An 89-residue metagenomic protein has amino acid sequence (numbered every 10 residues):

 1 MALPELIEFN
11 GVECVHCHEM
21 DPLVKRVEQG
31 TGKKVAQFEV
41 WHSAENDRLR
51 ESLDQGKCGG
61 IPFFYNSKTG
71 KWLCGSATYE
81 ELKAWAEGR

Functional and structural regions predicted by a protein language model:
M1-P4, L53-D54: A short beta-strand-turn-helix
F9, G32-R48: Thiol-based oxidoreductase modules, predominantly thioredoxin-like and allied folds used for disulfide exchange
N10-H16: Short pre-active-site segment immediately N-terminal to redox-active cysteine/selenocysteine motifs in thiol-based
C17-G32: Typically the conserved alpha-helix immediately C-terminal to a functionally engaged Cys/Sec in thioredoxin-like
H18-P22, R48, A77: Generic recognition of short, well-ordered alpha-helical segments
S43-G59: Short Fe-S-cluster ligation motifs
G60-R89: Non-catalytic, surface beta->alpha helical segment in thiol-disulfide oxidoreductase systems
